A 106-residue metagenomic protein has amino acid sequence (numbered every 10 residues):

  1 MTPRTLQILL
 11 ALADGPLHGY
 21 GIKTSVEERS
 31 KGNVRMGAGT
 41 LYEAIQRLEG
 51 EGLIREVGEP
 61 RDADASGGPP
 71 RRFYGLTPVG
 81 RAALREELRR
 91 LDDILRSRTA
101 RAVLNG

Functional and structural regions predicted by a protein language model:
M1, S66-P69: Short coil/turn motifs at beta-sheet boundaries
M1-T40: N-terminal helix-turn-helix DNA-binding core of bacterial DNA-binding proteins
L41-L48: Basic amphipathic alpha-helical segments that dock to polyanions
E49-G67, G75: Beta-hairpin "wing" of winged helix-turn-helix
V79-G106: Amphipathic alpha-helical dimerization/coiled-coil segments that flank or bridge DNA-binding/regulatory modules
